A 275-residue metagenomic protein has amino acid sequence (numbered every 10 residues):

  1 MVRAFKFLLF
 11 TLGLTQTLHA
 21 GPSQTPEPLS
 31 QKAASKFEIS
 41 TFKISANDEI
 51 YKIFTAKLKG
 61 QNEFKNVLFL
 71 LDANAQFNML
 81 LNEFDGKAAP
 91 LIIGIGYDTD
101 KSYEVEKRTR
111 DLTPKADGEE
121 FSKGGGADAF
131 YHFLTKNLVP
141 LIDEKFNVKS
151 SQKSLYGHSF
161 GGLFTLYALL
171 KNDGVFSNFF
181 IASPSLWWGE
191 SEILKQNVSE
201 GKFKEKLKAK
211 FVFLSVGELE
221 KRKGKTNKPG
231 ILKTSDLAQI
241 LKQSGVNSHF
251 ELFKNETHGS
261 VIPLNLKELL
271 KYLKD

Functional and structural regions predicted by a protein language model:
V2-F10: Sec-dependent signal peptide recognition, specifically the positively charged N-region followed immediately by
A20-N66: A domain-start/cap signature at the N-terminus of enzymes
F64-F133, N137, L141-N147: Serine-hydrolase catalytic machinery in alpha/beta-hydrolase-like enzymes
D72, D143-F146, L169-L170, F180-P184 (+2 more regions): Cell-envelope and extracellular/periplasmic
N147-H158, F179: Alpha/beta-hydrolase fold nucleophile elbow
G157-G161, T165: Gly/Ala-rich beta-loop-alpha elbow adjacent to hydrolase catalytic centers
G174-A209: Mobile cap/lid helix-loop segments that gate and shape the active-site cleft of serine hydrolases
S215-E218, P229-D275: C-terminal catalytic histidine-bearing segment of alpha/beta-hydrolase fold enzymes
